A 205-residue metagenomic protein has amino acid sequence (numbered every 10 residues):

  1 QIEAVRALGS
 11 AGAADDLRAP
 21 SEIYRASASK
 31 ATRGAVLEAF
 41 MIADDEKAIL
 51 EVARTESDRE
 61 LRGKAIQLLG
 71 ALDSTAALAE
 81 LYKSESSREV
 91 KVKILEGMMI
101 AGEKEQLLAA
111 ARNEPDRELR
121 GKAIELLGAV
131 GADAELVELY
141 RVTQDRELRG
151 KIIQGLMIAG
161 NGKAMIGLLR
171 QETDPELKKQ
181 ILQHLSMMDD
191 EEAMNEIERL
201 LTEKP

Functional and structural regions predicted by a protein language model:
I2, A13-R25, A43-T55, L72-S84 (+4 more regions): Amphipathic alpha-helical scaffolding segments comprising HEAT/armadillo-like alpha-solenoid repeats
A7, A39, L68, G97 (+3 more regions): Core register positions within helices of long alpha-helical scaffolds
S29-A31, D58-E60, S87-E89, D116-E118 (+2 more regions): Alpha-helix N-cap/helix-start positions at coil->helix boundaries
R59, L108, R117, E125-G128 (+7 more regions): Mature soluble domains of exported/periplasmic/lumenal proteins and thiol-rich metal-chelating peptides
L95-G97, K122-L126, G131, E135 (+2 more regions): Eukaryotic tandem repeat interaction scaffolds
G150-M188: Ankyrin-repeat and related helical/solenoid repeat scaffolds used for protein-protein interactions
